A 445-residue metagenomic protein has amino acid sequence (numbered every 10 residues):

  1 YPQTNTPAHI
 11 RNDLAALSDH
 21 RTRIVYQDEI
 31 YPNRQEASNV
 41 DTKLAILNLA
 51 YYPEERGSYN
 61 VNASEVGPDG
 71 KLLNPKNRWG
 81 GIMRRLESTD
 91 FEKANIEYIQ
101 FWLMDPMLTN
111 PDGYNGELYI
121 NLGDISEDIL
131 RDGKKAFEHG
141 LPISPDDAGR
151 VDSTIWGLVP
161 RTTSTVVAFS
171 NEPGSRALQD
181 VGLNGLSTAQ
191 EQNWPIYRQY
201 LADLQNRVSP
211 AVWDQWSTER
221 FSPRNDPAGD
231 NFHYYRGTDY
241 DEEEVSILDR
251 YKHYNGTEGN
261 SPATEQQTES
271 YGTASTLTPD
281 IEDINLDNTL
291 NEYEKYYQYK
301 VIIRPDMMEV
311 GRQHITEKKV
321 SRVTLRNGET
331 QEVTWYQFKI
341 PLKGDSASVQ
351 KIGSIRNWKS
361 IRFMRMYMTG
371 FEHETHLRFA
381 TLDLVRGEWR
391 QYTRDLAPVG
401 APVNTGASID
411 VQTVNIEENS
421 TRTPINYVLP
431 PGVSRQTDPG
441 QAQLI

Functional and structural regions predicted by a protein language model:
Y1-M83, P160-F338, K351, A401-I445: Long, low-complexity, polar/charged, intrinsically disordered or flexibly structured peripheral segments
I82-D90: Short surface loop/edge beta-strand patches of beta-sandwich-type extracellular domains that form ligand-contact sites
F91-Q100, D105, P111-N115, K359: Extended extracellular/luminal ectodomain segments enriched in beta-structured repeat modules
I96, I120-D124, I361, Y367-R435: Exposed low-complexity, polar/acidic, P/S/T/G-rich flexible segments that act as propeptides, protease-susceptible
W102-L108, G123-I125, K343: Solvent-exposed strand-to-loop "edge" motifs in beta-rich extracellular domains
N110-D124: Beta-strand acidic-aromatic groove motif in beta-rich domains, primarily in extracellular
L130-A136: Outer-membrane beta-barrel and related beta-rich outer-membrane complex signature in Gram-negative bacteria
A347-S360: Short glycine/proline/serine/threonine-rich loop/turn segments at secondary-structure transition edges
